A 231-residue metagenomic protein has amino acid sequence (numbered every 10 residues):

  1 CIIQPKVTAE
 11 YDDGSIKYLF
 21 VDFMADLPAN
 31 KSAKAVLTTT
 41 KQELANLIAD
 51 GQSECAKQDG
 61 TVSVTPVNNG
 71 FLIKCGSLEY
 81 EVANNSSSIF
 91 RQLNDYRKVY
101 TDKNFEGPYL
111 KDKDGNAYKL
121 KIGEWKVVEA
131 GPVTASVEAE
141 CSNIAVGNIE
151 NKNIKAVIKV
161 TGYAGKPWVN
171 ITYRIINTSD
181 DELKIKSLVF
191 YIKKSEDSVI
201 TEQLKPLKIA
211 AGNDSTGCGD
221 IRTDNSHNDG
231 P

Functional and structural regions predicted by a protein language model:
C1-L19: Solvent-exposed beta-strand/loop surfaces of large extracellular or lumenal domains
V7, V21-L27, E124, I158-T161: Beta-strand-rich interaction surfaces with strong enrichment in secreted/lumenal proteins
T8, L27-A35, E106-K111: Protease-labile, long low-complexity intrinsically disordered regions enriched in Pro/Ser/Thr
K17-Y18, A56, N151-A156: Short linear interaction motifs
L27-T39, G212, G219: Short Pro-Gly-centered flexible turn/kink motifs
K31-E43, E138-N143: Short, hydrophobic/aromatic-enriched beta-strand segments in well-ordered soluble domains
T40-L78: Terminal connector regions
P66-P231: Beta-strand/loop-rich accessory regions of lumenal/periplasmic or secreted enzymes, predominantly carbohydrate-active
